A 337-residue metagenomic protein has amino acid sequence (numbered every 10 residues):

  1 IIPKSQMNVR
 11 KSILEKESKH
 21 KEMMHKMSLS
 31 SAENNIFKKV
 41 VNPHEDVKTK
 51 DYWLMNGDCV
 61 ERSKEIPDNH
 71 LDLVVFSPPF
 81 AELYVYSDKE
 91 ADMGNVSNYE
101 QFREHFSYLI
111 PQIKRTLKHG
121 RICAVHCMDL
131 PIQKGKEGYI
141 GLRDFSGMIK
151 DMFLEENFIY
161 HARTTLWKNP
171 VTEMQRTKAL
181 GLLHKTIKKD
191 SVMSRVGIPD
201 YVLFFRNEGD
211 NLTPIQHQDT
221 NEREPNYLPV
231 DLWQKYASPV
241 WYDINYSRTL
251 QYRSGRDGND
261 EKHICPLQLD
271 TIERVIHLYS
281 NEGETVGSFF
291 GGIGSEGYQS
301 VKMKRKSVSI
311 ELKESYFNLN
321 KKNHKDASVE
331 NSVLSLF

Functional and structural regions predicted by a protein language model:
I1-V9, K16: Conserved RecA-like P-loop NTPase helicase motor core
L14, K19-L319: Core catalytic lobe of class I
S315-F337: Cysteine-dependent PTP/DSP-like catalytic domain, specifically the C-terminal lobe
